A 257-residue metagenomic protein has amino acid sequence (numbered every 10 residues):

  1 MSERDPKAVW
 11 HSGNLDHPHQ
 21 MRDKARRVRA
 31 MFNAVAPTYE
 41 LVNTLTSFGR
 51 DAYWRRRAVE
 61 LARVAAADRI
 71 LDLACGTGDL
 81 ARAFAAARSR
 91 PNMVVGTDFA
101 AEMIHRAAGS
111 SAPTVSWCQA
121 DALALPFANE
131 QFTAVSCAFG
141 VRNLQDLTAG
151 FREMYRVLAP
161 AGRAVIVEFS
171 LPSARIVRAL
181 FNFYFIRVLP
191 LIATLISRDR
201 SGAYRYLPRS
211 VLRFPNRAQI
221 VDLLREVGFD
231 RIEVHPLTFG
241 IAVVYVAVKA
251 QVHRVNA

Functional and structural regions predicted by a protein language model:
M1-A30: N-terminal auxiliary segments of SAM/dcSAM-dependent transferases
T38, F48-D68, A83: Conserved alpha-helix/loop element of class I SAM-dependent methyltransferases that forms part of the SAM/SAH-binding
Y39, V135-S136: Hydrophobic beta-strand segment of the Class I
R69-A124: Class I SAM-dependent methyltransferase SAM/SAH-binding core
L123-V135: A short acidic, Gly/Pro-enriched loop at the edge of an enzyme's catalytic core that lines a small-molecule cofactor
T148-R163: A short glycine-rich, Lys/Arg-flanked "PGG" loop and its adjoining helix->strand segment in the class I
V167, L171-L223, V227, E233: C-terminal alpha-helical "lid/dimerization" subdomain adjacent to the S-adenosyl-L-methionine
D230-A257: Core SAM-dependent methyltransferase catalytic element
